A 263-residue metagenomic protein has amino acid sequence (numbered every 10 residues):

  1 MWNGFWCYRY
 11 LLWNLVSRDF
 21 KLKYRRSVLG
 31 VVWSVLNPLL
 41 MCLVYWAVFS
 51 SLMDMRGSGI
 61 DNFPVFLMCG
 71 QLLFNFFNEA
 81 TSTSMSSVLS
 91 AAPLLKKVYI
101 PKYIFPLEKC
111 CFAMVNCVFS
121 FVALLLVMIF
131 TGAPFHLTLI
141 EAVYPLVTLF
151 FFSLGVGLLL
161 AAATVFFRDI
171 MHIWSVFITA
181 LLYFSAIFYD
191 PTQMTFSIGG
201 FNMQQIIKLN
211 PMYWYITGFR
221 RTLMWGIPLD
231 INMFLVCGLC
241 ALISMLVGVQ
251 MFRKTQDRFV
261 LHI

Functional and structural regions predicted by a protein language model:
M1-I263: Hydrophobic transmembrane alpha-helices and immediately adjacent juxtamembrane helices of multi-pass inner-membrane
